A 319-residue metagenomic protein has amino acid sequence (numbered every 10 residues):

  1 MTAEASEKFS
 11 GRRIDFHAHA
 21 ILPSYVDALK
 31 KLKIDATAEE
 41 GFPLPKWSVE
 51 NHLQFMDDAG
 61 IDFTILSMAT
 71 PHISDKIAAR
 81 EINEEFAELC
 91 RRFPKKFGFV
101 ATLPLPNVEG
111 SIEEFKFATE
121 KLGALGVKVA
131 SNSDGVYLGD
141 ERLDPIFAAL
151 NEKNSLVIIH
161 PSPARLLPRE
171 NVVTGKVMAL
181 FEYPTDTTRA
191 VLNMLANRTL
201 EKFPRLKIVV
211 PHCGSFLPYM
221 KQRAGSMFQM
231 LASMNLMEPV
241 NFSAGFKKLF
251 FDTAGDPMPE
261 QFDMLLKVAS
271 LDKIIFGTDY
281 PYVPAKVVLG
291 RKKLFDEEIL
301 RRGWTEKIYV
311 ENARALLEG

Functional and structural regions predicted by a protein language model:
M1-F16, A20-F63, E84, E113-F117 (+5 more regions): Mid-to-C-terminal alpha-helical segments outside catalytic/metal-binding sites
S10, H19-K46, R165-T187, A224-K248: Active-site gating loops and adjacent loop-to-helix segments of metal-dependent hydrolytic enzymes
I14-A18, T64-L66, G98-T102, V127-V129 (+4 more regions): Hydrophobic faces of well-ordered beta-strands that scaffold small-molecule active sites in alpha/beta enzyme cores
H19, S162-P163, G214, P281: Catalytic metal-binding/acid-base residues of hydrolase active sites
M56-D62, L89-F97, M194-L206, S243-L249 (+1 more regions): A structural motif corresponding to the C-terminal end of an alpha-helix and its immediate exit/capping segment
D62-N197: Active-site gating/metal-coordination segments in enzymes
L122-G126, N151-L156, K176-V177, F203-L206 (+2 more regions): Glycine-enriched alpha-helix->loop->beta-strand junction motifs that scaffold or abut catalytic
L195-R198, K202-A244: Aromatic-lined glycan-binding groove of carbohydrate-active enzymes
